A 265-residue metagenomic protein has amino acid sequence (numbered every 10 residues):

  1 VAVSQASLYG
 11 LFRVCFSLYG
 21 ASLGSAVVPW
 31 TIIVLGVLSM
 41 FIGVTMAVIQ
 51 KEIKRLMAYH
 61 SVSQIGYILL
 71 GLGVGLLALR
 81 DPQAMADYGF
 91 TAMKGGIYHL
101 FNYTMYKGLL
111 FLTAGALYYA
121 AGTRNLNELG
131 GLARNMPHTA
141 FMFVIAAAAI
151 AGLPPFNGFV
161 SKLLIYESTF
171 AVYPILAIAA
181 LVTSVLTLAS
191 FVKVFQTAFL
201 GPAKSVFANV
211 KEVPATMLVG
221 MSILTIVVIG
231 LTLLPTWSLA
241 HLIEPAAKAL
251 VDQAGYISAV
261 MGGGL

Functional and structural regions predicted by a protein language model:
V1-W30, R55-Y59, I65, G108 (+6 more regions): Short helix-boundary/re-entrant hairpin motifs in multi-pass inner-membrane proteins
A2, T31-F41, I97, F101-M105 (+4 more regions): Hydrophobic alpha-helical transmembrane segments of multi-pass membrane proteins
R13-F16, A147-I165, T225-K248: Alpha-helical transmembrane segments and their membrane-interface junctions in multi-pass membrane proteins
C15, L69-G75, P82-D87, T91 (+1 more regions): Interfacial segments of multi-pass membrane proteins
C15-I42, L70, V74, R80-A84: Helix-loop-helix junctions that connect adjacent transmembrane helices in secondary transporters/permeases, recognized
A26-L35, Y88-T91, L132-M142, V172-L176 (+1 more regions): Membrane-interfacial loop-to-helix junctions in multi-pass transporters
M46-N125: Alpha-helical multi-pass transmembrane bundles of energy-transducing inner-membrane proteins
A133-A140, L188-L265: Cytoplasmic/organellar membrane-interface segments at the starts of transmembrane helices in multi-pass inner-membrane
